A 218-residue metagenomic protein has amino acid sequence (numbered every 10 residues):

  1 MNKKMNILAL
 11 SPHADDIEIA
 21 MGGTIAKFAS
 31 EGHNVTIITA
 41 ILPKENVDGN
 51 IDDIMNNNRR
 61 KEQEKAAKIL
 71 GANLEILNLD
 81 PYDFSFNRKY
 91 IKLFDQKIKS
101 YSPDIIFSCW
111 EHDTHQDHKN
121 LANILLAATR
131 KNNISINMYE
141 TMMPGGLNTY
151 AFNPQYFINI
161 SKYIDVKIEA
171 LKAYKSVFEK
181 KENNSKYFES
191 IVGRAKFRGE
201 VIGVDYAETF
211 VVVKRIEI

Functional and structural regions predicted by a protein language model:
M1-L10, T24-K27, E31, K68 (+2 more regions): Metal-dependent de-N-acetylase/amidase catalytic core
N6-A14, E18-D53: ATP-dependent adenylation/pyrophosphate-handling site
D16-I17, Y82, D113: Glycine-/small-residue-rich active-site loops that bind phosphorylated ligands and cofactors
A40-L42, L79, T141: Active-site loop/turn elements of alpha/beta-hydrolase fold enzymes, especially the short glycine-/histidine-rich
K44-N46, D83, G145: Feature marks short, surface-exposed loop/turn motifs that line or immediately flank catalytic pockets and channel
E45-A72: Glycine-rich phosphate-binding loop and adjoining beta1-alpha1-beta2 segment of Rossmann-like nucleotide-binding folds
N50-I54, D80-P81, N153-Q155: Short glycine-enriched, charge-decorated loop/helix-capping segments at active-site entrances that position
R59, Y82-F86: Glycine/small-residue-rich loop that forms an oxyanion/phosphate-binding "nest" at active or ligand-binding sites
